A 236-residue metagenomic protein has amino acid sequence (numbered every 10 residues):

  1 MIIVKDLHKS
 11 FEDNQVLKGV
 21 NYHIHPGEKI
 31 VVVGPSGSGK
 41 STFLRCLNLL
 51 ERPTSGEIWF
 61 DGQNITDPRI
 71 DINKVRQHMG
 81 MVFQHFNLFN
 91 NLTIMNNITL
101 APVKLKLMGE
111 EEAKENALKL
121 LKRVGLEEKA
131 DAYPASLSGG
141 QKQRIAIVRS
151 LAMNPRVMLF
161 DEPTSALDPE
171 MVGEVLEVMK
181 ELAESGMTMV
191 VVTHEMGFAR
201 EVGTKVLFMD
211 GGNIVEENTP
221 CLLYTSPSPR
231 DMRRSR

Functional and structural regions predicted by a protein language model:
I2-I3, H8-P220: ABC family nucleotide-binding domain
Y224-S235: Single conserved hydrophobic/aromatic residue that forms the stacking wall/gate of nucleotide- or nucleobase-binding
